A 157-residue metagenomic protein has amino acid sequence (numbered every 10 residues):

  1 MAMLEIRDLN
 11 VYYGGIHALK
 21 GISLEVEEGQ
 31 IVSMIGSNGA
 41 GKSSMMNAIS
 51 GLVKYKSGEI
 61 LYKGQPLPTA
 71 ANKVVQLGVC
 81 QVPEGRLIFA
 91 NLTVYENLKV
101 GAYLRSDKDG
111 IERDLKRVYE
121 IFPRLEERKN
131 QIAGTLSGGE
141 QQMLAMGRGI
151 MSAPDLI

Functional and structural regions predicted by a protein language model:
L4-I6, L19: Conserved structural motif at the start of ABC-family nucleotide-binding domains
G14, V32, K54, A71 (+2 more regions): ABC-type ATPase nucleotide-binding domains, specifically the catalytic core motifs of the NBD
I35-S37: The feature captures the beta-strand-to-loop junction immediately N-terminal to the Walker
S50: Helix-to-loop junction immediately C-terminal to a conserved catalytic motif
E59-L77: ABC ATPase NBD Q-loop/coupling interface
I132-L136, E140: Conserved ABC ATPase signature
G149-I150: ABC ATPase C-loop
